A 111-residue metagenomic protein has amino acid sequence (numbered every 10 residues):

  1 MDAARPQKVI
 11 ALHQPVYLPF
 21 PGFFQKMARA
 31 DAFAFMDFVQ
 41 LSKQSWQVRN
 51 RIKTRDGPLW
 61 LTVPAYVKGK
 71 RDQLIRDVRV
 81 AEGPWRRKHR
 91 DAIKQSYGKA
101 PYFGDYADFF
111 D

Functional and structural regions predicted by a protein language model:
M1-D111: Residues lining hydrophobic/aromatic ligand-binding pockets adjacent to catalytic sites
